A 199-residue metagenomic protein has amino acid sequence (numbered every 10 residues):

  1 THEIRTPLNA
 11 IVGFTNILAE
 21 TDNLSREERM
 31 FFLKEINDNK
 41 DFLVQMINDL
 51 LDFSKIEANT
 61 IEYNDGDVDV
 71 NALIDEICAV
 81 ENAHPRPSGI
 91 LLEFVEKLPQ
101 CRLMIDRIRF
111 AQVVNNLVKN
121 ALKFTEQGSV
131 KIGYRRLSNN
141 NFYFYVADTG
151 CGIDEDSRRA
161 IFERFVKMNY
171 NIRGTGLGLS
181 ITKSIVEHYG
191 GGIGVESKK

Functional and structural regions predicted by a protein language model:
A19-R26: Short acidic helix/loop segment immediately C-terminal to the autophosphorylated histidine in two-component histidine
D38-L43: Short alpha-helical segment of the dimerization/phosphotransfer core of two-component systems
S54-D65: Helix-loop junction within the histidine kinase core
A121-L122: Short helix-loop "hinge" at the ATP-lid/N-box region of the Bergerat-fold HATPase_c
I153-F165: Short conserved segment of the HATPase_c
G178, T182: Short alpha-helical Gxxx[C/S/T] motif in the catalytic ATP-binding
